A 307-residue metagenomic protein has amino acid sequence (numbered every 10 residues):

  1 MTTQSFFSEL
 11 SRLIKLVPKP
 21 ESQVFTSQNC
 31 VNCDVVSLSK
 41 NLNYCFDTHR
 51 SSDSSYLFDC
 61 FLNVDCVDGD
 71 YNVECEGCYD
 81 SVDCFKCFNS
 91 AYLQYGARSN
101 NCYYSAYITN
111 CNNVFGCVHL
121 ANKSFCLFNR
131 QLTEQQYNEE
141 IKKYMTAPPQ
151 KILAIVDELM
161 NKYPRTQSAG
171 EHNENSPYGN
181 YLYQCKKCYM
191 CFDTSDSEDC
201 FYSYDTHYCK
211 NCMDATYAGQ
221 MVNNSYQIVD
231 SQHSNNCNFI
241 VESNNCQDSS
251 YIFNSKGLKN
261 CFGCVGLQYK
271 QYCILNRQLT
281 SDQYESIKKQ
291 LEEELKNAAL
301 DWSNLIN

Functional and structural regions predicted by a protein language model:
M1-N307: Long, distal/terminal scaffolding or interaction modules with repetitive or compositionally biased sequence
